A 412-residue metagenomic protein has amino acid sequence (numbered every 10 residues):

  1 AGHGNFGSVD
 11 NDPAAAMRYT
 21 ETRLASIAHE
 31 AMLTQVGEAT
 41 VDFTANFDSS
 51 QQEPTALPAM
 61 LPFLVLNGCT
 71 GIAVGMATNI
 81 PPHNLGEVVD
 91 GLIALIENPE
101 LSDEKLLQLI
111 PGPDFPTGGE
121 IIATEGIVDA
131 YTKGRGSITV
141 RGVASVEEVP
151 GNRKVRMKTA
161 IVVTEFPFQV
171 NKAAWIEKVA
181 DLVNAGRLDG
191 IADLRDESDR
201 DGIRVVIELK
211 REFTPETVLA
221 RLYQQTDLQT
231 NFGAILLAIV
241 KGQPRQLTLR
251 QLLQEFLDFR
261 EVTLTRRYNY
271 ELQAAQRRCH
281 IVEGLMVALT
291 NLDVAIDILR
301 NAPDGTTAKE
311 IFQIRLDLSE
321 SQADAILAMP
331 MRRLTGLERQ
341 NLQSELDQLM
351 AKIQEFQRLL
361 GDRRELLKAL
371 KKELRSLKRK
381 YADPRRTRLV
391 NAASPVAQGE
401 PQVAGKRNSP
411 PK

Functional and structural regions predicted by a protein language model:
A1-L33: Long, structured ligand/cofactor-binding scaffold of large enzymes
G2-D10, V41-N46, D193-L194, L236: Conserved catalytic-core motifs characterized by acidic clusters
V9, A31-M60, S394-P395: P-loop NTPase nucleotide-binding/switch module
A15, S26, M76-K412: C-terminal interaction appendages of subunits in large macromolecular complexes
P58, L66-N67, I235: Intrinsically disordered, low-complexity linker/assembly segments
P58-P62, N408-P411: Short glycine-rich loop/turn motifs
V65-L66, Q229: Conserved catalytic network of the ASCE P-loop NTPase/AAA+ motor domain
T70-V74: Conserved glycine-centered short motifs in functionally critical loops
